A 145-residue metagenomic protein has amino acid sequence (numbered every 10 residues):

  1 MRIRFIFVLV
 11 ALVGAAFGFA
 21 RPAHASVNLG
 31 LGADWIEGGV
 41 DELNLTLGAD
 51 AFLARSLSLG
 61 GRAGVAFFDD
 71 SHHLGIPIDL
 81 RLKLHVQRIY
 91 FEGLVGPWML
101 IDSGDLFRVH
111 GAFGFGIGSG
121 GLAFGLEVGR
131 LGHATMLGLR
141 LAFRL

Functional and structural regions predicted by a protein language model:
M1-S26: Cleavable N-terminal export/targeting peptides
R4-I6, K83-H85, A142: Residue-level detector of intrinsically disordered/flexible regions characterized by low predicted structural confidence
F7, A11-G14, L45, R55 (+1 more regions): Generic detector of low-complexity/intrinsically disordered segments and short hydrophobic N-terminal stretches
G18-G75, L82, G138-R144: Short glycine/proline- and aromatic-enriched beta-strand/turn motifs that initiate or cap beta-hairpins
A25, G39-L45, H72-I78, Q87-I89 (+3 more regions): Residues that define the transmembrane beta-barrel architecture of outer-membrane proteins
V27-E37, L57-F68, Y90-I101, G120-G132: Transmembrane beta-strand segments that form the barrel wall of outer-membrane beta-barrel proteins
A51-L57, L84-R88, I101, I117-G121 (+1 more regions): Outer-membrane beta-barrel strand-turn architecture
A112-L145: A charged, solvent-exposed segment within the mature domains of Sec-exported extracytoplasmic proteins
